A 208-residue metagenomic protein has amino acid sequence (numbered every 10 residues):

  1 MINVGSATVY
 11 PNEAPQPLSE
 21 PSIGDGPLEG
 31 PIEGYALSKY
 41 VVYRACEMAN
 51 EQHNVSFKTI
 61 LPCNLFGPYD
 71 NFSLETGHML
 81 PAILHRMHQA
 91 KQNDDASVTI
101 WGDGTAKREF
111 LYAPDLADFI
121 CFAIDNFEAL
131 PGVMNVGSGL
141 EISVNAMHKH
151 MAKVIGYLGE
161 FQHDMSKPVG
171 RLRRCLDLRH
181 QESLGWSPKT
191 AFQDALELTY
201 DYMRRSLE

Functional and structural regions predicted by a protein language model:
M1-E33, K58: Conserved Rossmann-fold NAD(P)-dependent oxidoreductase catalytic core, especially the SDR/UDP-sugar
A7, I83, G139: Conserved short acidic donor-positioning loop in nucleotide-sugar-dependent glycosyltransferases
A14-P21, E47-I124, H148-I155: NAD(P)-dependent short-chain dehydrogenase/reductase
L28-G34, M48, L74: Active-site loop-to-helix junction immediately N-terminal to the catalytic Tyr of the SDR YXXXK motif in Rossmann-fold
G34, S38-V41: Active-site helix of classical SDR
Q89-E208: C-terminal substrate-binding subdomain of Rossmann-fold SDR/epimerase-dehydratase oxidoreductases
